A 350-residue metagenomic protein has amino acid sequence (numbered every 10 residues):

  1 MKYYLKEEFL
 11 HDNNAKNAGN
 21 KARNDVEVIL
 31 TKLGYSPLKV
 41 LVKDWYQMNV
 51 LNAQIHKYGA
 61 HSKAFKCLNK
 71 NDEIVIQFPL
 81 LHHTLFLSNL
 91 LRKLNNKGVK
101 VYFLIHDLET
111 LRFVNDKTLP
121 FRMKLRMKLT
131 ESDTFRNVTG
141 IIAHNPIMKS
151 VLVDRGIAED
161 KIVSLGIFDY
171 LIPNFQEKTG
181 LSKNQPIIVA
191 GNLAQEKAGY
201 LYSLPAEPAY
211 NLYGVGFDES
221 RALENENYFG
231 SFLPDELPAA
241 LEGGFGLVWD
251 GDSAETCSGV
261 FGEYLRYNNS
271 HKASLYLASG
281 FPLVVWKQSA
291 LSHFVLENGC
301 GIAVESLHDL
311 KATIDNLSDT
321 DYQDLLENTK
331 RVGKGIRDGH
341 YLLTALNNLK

Functional and structural regions predicted by a protein language model:
M1-N89, L94-Y102, L111-F121, W286-L291 (+1 more regions): N-terminal pre-catalytic "stem/leader" segment of glycosyltransferase-like enzymes
R92-K97, P120-G140: Membrane-proximal helix-turn-helix segments that form the acceptor-binding/catalytic region of lipid-linked
F113, F135-I162: A short, active-site helix/loop in glycosyltransferases that binds the activated sugar's phosphate group
I147, I167-F168: Carbohydrate-associated surface elements
F168-E242: Conserved catalytic-core segment of nucleotide-activated headgroup transferases in glycan assembly
T179, E305-A312, S318-K350: A charged, aromatic-enriched C-terminal amphipathic alpha-helix characteristic of glycosyltransferases across folds
P238-S279, V285-H293: Nucleotide-sugar-dependent
N298-V304: A short acidic/histidine/glycine-rich donor-binding loop in glycosyltransferase catalytic cores
